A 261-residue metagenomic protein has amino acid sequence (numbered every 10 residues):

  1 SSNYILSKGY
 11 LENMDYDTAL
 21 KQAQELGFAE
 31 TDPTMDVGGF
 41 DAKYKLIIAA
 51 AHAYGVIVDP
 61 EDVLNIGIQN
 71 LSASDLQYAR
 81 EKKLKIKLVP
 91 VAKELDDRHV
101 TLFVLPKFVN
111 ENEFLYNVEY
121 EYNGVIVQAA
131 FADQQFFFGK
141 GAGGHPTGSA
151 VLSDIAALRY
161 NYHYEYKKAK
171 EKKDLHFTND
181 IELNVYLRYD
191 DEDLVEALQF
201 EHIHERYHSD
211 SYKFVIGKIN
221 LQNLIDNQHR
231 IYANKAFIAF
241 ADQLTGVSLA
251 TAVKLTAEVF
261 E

Functional and structural regions predicted by a protein language model:
Y4, Y10, Q22, G27-T31 (+1 more regions): Catalytic, metal-anchored helix/loop core of enzyme active sites in primary metabolism
I5, T18, N223-D226: Exposed alpha-helical structural elements
G9-Y10, T18-N117, Y122-G124: Substrate-binding/catalytic subdomain of NAD(P)-dependent oxidoreductase enzymes
Y10, P90-A92, F108, F131 (+4 more regions): A broadly conserved detector of short glycine/acidic/proline-rich loop/turn motifs that flank catalytic sites and bind
Y16-D17, V56-V58, N161-Y166: Short, structured loop/turn "capping" segments at alpha-beta junctions
I155-E261: A conserved regulatory-domain signal marking ACT and ACT-like small-molecule sensing domains and adjacent regulatory
